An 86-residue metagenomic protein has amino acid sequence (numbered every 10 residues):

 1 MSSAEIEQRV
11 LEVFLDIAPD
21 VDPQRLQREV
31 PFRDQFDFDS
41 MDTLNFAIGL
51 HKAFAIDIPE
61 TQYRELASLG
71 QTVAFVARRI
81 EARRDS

Functional and structural regions predicted by a protein language model:
S2-F38, N45-A47, K52-S86: Phosphopantetheine-dependent thiolation modules in NRPS/PKS and related acyl-activating systems
